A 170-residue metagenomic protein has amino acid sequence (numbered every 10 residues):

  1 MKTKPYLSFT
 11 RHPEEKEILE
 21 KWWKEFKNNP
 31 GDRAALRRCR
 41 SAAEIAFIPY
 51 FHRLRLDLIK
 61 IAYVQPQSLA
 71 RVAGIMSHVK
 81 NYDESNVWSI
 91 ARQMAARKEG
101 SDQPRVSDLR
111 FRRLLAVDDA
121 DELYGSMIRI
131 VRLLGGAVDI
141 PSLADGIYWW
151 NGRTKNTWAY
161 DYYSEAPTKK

Functional and structural regions predicted by a protein language model:
K2-P5, F9-K170: Basic, alpha-helical nucleic-acid-binding regions used in initiation and control of genome expression
